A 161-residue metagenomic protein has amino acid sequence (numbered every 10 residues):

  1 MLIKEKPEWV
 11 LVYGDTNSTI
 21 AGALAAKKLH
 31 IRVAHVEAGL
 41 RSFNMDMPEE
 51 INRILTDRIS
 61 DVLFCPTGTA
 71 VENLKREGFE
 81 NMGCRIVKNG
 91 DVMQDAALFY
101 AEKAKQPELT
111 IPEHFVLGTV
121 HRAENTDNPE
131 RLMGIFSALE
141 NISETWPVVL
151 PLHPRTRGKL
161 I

Functional and structural regions predicted by a protein language model:
M1-E80: Active-site and donor-binding regions of nucleotide-sugar-utilizing enzymes
D15-N17, R122-N125, P154-R155: Short glycine-rich anion-binding loops that position phosphate/pyrophosphate groups of nucleotides and phosphorylated
G22, L74, A97, K159-I161: Hydrophobic packing residues within well-ordered alpha-helices of enzyme cores
R32, R85, P147-V148: Residues at the starts of beta-strands that form the adenosine-phosphate
V33-G39, L117-V120, P151-L152: Short beta-strands and strand-loop turn motifs
I59-R131: A nucleotide-sugar donor-handling region in carbohydrate enzymes
R131-T145: Short hydrophobic signal-anchor/transmembrane segments that target glycosyltransferases and glycosylation machinery
P147-I161: Catalytic donor nucleotide-activated moiety binding site of glycosyltransferases and closely related
